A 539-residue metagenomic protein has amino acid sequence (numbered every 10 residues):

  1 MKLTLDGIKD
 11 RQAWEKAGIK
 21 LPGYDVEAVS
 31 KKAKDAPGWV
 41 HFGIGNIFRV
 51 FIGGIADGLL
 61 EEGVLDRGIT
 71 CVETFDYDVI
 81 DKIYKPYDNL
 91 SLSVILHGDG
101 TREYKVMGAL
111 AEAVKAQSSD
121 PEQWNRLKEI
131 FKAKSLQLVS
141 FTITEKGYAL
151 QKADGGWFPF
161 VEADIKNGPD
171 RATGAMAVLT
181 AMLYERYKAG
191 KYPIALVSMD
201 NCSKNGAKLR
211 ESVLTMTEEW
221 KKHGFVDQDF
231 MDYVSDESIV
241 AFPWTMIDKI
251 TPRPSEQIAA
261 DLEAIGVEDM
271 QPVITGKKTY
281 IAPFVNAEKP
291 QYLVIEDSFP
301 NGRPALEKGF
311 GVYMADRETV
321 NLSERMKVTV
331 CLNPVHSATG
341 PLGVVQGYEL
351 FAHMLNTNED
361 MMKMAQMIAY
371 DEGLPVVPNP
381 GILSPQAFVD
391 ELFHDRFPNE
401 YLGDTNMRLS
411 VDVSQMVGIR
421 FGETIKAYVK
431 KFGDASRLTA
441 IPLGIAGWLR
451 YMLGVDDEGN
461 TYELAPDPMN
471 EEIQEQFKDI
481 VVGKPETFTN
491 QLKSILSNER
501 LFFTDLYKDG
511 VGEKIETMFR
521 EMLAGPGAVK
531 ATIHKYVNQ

Functional and structural regions predicted by a protein language model:
M1-Q539: Substrate/ligand-engaging "lid" and interaction regions
